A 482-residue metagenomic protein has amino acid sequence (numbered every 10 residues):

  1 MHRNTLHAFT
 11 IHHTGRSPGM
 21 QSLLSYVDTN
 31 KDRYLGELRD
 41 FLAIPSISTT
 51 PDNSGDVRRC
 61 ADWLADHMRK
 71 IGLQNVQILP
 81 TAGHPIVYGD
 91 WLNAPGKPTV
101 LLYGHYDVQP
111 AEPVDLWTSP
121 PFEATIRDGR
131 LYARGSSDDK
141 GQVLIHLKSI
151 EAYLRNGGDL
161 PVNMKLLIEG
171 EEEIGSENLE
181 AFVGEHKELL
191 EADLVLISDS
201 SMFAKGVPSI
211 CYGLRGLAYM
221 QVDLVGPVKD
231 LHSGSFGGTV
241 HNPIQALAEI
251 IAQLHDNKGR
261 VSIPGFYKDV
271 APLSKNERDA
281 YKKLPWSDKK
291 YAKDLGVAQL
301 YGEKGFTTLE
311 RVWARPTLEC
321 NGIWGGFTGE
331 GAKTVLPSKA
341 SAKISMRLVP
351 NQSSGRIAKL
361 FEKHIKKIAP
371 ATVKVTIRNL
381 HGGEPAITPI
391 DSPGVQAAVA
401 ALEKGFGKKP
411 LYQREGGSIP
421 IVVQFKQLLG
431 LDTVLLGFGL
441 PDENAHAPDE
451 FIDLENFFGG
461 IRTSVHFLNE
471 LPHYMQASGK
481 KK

Functional and structural regions predicted by a protein language model:
R3-G19: Short, Lys/Arg-enriched N-terminal segments with co-localized hydrophobic residues within the first ~10-30 amino acids
G19-V114, K339, K343, R356: N-terminal helical capping/dimerization or prosegment-like subdomains of hydrolases acting on amide or phosphate bonds
K97-I168, G459: Active-site metal-coordination/substrate-binding segment of hydrolases, especially metallo-dependent peptidases
S137, V228, M346-S353, G383: A generic structural motif
G158-H241: Histidine/acidic-residue-rich, glycine-tolerant segments that coordinate divalent metal ions
A204-K205, S262-K339, P350-K363, I368 (+1 more regions): An extended, acidic, His-containing surface patch that forms the Zn2+-binding/catalytic region of metallohydrolases
G237-K258: A short core secondary-structure module
